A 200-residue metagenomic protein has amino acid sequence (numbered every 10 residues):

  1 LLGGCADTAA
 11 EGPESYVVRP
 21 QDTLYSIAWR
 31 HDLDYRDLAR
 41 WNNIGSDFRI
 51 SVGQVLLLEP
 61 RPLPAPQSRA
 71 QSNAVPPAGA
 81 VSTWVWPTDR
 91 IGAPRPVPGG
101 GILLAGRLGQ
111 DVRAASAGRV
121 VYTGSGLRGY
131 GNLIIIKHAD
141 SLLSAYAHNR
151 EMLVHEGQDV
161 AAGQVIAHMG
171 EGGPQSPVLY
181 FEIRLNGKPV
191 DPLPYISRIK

Functional and structural regions predicted by a protein language model:
L2-G4: C-terminal motif of bacterial Sec signal peptides marking the signal peptidase cleavage site
A6-P20, S26-P66: Extracellular LysM carbohydrate-binding repeats and other cell-envelope/extracellular binding modules
V18, I44, A115, N149 (+2 more regions): Surface-exposed strand-loop junctions at beta-sheet edges and helix termini that form docking/interaction patches
S51-G131, A162, V190-L193: Surface-exposed, glycine-biased beta-strand/turn segments
A93, R119-V121, R150, A167-G170: Conserved positions in beta-strands of structured domains
A117-L153: Zn2+-dependent peptidoglycan hydrolase active-site motif and core
Q158-K200: Conserved, short, structured surface segments that act as functional micro-motifs
